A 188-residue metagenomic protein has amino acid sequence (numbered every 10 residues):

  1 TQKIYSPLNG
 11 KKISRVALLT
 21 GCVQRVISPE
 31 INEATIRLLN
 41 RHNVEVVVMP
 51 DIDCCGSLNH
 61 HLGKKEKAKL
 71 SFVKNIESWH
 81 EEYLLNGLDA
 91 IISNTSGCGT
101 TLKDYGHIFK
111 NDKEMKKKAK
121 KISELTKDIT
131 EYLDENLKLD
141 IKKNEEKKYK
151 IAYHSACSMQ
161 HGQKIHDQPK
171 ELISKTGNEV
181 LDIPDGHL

Functional and structural regions predicted by a protein language model:
T1-L188: Iron-sulfur cluster-binding electron-transfer modules in prokaryotic oxidoreductases
